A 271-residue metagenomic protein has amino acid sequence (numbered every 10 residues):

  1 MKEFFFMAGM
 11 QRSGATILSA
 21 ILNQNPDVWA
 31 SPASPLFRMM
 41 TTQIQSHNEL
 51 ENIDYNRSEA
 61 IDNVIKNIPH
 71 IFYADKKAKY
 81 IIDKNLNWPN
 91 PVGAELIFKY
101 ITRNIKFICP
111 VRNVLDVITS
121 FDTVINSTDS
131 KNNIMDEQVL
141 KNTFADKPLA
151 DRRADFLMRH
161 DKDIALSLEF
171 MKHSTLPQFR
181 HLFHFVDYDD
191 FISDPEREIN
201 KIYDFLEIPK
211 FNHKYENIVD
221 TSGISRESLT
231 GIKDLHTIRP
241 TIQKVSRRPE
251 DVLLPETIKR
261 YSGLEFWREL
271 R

Functional and structural regions predicted by a protein language model:
M1-D75, T221-R226, I232-L235: PAPS-dependent sulfotransferase catalytic core
M1-F5, K147, R153-M158, K172-P177 (+2 more regions): PAPS-dependent sulfotransferases, especially Golgi type II membrane carbohydrate sulfotransferases
F4-F6, K79-I82, F183: Residue-level preference for the first positions of well-ordered beta-strands
A30-P32, I82, C109: Hydrophobic residues in well-ordered beta-strands that form the structural core
T41-T42, F191, F266-R271: C-terminal/domain-terminus segments
I65-K77, S167-Q178: CE4/NodB-like, metal-dependent polysaccharide N-deacetylase domain that modifies extracellular/periplasmic N-acetylated
P69-A94: Glycine-rich phosphate-binding loop used to anchor ATP phosphates in small-molecule kinases, encompassing both
L86-H213, L229-L235: PAPS-dependent sulfotransferase catalytic domain
